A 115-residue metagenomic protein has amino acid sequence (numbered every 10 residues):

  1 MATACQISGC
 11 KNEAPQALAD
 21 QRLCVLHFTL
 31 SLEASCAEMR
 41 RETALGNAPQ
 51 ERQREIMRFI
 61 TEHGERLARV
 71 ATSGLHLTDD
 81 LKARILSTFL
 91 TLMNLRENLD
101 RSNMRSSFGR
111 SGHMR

Functional and structural regions predicted by a protein language model:
M1-R115: Intrinsically disordered, low-complexity regulatory regions of eukaryotic proteins
